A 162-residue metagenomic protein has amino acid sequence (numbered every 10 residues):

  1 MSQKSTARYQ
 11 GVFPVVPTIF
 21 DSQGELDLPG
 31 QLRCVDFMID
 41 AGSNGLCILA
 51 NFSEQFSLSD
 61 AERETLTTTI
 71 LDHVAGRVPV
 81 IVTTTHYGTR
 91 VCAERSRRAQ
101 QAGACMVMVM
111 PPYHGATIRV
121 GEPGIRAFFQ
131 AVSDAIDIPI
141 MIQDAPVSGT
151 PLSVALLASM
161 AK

Functional and structural regions predicted by a protein language model:
S2-L152, L157: Active-site beta->alpha loop and helix N-cap motifs at the rims of alpha/beta catalytic domains
K162: Basic phosphate/pyrophosphate-binding loop/patch that engages nucleotide-derived ligands
